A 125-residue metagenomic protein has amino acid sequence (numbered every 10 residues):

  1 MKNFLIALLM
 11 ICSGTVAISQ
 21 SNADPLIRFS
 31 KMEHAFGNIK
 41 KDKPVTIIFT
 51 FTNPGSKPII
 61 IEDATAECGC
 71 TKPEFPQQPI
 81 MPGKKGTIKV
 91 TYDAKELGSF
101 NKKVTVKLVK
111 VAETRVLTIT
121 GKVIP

Functional and structural regions predicted by a protein language model:
M1-A23: Bacterial Sec-dependent N-terminal signal peptides
Q20-T50, P125: Beta-sheet-dominated interaction scaffolds and their linkers
H34, K84-V90: Short strand-edge motifs at loop-to-beta-strand transitions and within beta-strands of extracellular beta-rich domains
K41, P82, E96-L97: Surface-exposed loops/turns
F51-G55: Asparagine-centered strand-capping/turn motif at beta-strand->loop junctions
K57-A64, V116-T118: Short, hydrophobic/aromatic beta-strand segments
E67-E74: Short, solvent-exposed loop/linker segments at beta-strand-coil boundaries, enriched for Pro/Gly and Ser/Thr
G98-P125: Terminal connector regions
